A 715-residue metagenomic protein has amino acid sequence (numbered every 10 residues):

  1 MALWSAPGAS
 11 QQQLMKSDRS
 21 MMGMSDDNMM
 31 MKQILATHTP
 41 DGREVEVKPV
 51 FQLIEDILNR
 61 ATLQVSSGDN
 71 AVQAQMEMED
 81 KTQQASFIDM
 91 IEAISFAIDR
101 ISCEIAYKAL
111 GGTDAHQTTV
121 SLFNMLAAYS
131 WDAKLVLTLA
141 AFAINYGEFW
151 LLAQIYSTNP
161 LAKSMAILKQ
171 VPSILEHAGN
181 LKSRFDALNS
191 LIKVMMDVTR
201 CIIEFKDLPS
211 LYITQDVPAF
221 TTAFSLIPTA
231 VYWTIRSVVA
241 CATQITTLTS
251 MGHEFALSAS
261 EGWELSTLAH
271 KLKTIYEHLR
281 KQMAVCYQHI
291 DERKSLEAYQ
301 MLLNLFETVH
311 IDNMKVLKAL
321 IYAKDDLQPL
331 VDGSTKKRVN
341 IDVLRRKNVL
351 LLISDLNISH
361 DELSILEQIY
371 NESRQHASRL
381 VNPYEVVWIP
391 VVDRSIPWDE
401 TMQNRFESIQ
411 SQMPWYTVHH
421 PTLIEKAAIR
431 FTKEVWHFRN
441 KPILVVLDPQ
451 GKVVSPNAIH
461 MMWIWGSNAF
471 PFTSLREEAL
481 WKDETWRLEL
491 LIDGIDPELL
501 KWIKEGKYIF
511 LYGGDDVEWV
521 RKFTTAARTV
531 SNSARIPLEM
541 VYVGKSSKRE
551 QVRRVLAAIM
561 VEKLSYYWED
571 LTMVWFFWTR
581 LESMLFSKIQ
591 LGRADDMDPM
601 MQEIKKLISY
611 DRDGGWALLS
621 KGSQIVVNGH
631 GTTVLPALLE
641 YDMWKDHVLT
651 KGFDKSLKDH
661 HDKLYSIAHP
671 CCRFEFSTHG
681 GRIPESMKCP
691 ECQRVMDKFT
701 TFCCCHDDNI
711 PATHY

Functional and structural regions predicted by a protein language model:
A2-E385, V392-I409, V454-Y715: Non-globular targeting/processing and membrane-anchoring segments
V387, Y416-H420, V541-V543: General small-molecule cofactor/ligand-binding pocket signal
Q412-H437, P442-I443: Active-site-proximal specificity loops/subdomain of glycosyltransferases
F438-M462: HKD (HxKxxxxD) catalytic microenvironment of the phospholipase D
